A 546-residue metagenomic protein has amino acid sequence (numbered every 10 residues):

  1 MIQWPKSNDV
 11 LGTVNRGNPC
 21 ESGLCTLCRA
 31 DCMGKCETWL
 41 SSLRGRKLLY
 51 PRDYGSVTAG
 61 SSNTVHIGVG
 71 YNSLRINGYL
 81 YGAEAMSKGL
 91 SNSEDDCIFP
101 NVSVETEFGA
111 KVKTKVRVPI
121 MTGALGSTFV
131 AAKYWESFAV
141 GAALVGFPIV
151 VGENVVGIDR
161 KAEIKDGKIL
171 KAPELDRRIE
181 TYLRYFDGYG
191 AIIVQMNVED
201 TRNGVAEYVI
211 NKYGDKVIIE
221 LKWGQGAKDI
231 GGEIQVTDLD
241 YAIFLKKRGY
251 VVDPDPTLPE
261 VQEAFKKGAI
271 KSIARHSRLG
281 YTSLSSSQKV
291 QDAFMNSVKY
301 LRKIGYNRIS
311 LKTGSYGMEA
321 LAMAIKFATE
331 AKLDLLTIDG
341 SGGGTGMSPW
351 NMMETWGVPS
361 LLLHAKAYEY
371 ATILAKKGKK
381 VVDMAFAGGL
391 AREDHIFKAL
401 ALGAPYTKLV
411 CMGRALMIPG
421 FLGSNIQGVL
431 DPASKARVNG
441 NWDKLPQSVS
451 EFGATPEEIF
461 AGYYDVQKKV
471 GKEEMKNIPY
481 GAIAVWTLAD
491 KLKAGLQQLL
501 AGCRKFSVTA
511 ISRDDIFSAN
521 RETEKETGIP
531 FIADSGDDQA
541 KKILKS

Functional and structural regions predicted by a protein language model:
M1-R117, V130-Y134, V140-A143, P148 (+6 more regions): Conserved, well-structured core domains of diverse proteins
V118-G123, F147-E153, G190-M196, V217-W223 (+4 more regions): Hydrophobic faces of well-ordered beta-strands that scaffold small-molecule active sites in alpha/beta enzyme cores
T122, A142, L336, A399 (+1 more regions): Conserved, mostly hydrophobic/aromatic
L125-S127, N154-V156, Q195-T201, G224-G226 (+4 more regions): Active-site beta-loop-alpha junctions enriched in small/polar residues
G188-K212, A365, E369, N439-S450: Phosphate/diphosphate-binding loops
K216-I218, K222-G224, I230, Q235-Y316: Metal-dependent enolase-superfamily TIM-barrel catalytic cores that perform enediolate-based chemistry
G226, A293, S297, G413-R504 (+3 more regions): Ligand-binding clefts of soluble mixed alpha/beta catalytic domains
I270-Q467: Glycine-rich phosphate/ribose-binding loops and adjacent secondary-structure elements that form binding surfaces
